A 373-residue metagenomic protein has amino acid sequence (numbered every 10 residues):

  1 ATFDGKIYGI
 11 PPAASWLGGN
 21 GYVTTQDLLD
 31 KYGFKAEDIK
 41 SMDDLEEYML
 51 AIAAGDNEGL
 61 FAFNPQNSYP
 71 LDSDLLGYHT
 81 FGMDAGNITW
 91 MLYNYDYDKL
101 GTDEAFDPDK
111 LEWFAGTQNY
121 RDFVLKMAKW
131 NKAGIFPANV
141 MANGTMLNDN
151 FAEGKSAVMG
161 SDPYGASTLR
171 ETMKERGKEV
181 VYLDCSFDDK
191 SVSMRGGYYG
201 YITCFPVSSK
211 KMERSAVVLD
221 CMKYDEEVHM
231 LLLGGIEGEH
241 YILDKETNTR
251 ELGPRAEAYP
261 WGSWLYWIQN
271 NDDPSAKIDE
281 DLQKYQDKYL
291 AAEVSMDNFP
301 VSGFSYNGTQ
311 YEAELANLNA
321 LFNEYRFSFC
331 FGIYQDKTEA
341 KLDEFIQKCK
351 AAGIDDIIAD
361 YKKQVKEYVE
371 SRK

Functional and structural regions predicted by a protein language model:
A1-K373: Extracytoplasmic/secretory soluble proteins
